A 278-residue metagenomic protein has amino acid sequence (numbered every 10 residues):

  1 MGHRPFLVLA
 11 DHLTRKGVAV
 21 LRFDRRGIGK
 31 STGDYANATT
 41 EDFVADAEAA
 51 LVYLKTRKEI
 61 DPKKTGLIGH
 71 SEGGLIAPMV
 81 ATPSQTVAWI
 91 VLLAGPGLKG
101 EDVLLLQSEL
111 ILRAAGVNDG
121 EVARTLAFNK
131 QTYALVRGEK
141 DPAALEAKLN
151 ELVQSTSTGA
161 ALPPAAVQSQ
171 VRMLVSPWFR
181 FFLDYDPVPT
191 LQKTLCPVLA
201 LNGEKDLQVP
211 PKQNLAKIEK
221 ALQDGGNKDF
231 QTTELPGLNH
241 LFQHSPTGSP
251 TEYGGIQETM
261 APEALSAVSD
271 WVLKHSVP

Functional and structural regions predicted by a protein language model:
P5, N37-K58: Alpha/beta-hydrolase active-site loop
A10-K30: Conserved alpha/beta-hydrolase
A49-N118: Primarily recognizes the serine-hydrolase "nucleophile elbow" in alpha/beta-hydrolase and SGNH/GDSL folds
V91-K193: Accessory cap/linker subdomain of secreted extracellular hydrolases
T194, A200-N202: Short beta-strand/loop motif that positions the catalytic acidic residue of the alpha/beta-hydrolase fold
L207-A216: Conserved alpha/beta-hydrolase "acid-adjacent" motif
L222-T247: Catalytic histidine neighborhood in serine/cysteine hydrolases with alpha/beta-hydrolase-type architecture
L238-L241, T247-P278: Catalytic active-site module of serine/aspartate enzymes centered on a nucleophile-bearing elbow/loop
